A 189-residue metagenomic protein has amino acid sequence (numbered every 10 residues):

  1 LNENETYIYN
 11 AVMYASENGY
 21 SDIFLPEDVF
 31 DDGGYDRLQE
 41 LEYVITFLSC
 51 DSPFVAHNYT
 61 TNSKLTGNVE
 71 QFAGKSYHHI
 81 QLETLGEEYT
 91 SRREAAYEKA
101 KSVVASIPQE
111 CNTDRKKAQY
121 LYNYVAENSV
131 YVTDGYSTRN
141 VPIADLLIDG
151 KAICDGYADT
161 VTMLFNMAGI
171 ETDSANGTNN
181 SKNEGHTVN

Functional and structural regions predicted by a protein language model:
L1-S102, I170: Linear, non-domain "peripheral" regions
F30, E87, E127-V132, A152-C154 (+1 more regions): Solvent-exposed loop/turn segments at secondary-structure junctions within structured extracellular/periplasmic domains
D36-E40, K117, Y157: Short amphipathic alpha-helical segments
N68-A73, Y124, N128, Y157 (+1 more regions): Generic structural signal for bulky hydrophobic/aromatic residues embedded in well-ordered secondary structure
E88-L146: Secondary-structure boundary elements
A144-D155: Periplasmic OmpA-like peptidoglycan-binding domain that tethers envelope proteins to the cell wall
G156-N189: Hydrophobic/aromatic-rich core segments of domains that either
